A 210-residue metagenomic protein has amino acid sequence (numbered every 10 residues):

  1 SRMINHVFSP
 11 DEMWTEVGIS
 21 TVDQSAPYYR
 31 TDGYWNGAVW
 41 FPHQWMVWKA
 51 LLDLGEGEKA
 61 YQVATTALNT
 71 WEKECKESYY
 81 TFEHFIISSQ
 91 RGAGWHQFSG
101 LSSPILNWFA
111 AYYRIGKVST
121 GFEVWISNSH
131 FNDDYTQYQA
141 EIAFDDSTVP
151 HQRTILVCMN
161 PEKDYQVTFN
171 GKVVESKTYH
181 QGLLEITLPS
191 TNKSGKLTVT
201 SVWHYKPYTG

Functional and structural regions predicted by a protein language model:
S1-D11, P27, G33-T148: C-terminal capping/lid segments that line or modulate ligand- or cofactor-binding pockets
E16-S25: Active-site-adjacent bridging/hinge elements
F41, N132-T136, M159-P161, H180 (+1 more regions): Solvent-exposed loop and beta-edge segments used for protein-protein assembly and interaction
G121-W125, S147-Q152, K177-Y179, E185-P189: Glycan-association/targeting regions that enable binding to alpha-glucans and other polysaccharides
V124-I126, A140-I142, V157, Y165-V167 (+2 more regions): Hydrophobic beta-strand residues in large extracellular and virion-surface proteins
D145-K163: Surface-exposed beta-strand/loop patches in extracellular or lumenal glycoproteins
T168-K172: Short strand-turn-strand beta-turns centered on an Asx-Gly dipeptide
T178-G210: C-terminal beta-strand-rich structural cap/linker in extracellular carbohydrate-active enzymes
